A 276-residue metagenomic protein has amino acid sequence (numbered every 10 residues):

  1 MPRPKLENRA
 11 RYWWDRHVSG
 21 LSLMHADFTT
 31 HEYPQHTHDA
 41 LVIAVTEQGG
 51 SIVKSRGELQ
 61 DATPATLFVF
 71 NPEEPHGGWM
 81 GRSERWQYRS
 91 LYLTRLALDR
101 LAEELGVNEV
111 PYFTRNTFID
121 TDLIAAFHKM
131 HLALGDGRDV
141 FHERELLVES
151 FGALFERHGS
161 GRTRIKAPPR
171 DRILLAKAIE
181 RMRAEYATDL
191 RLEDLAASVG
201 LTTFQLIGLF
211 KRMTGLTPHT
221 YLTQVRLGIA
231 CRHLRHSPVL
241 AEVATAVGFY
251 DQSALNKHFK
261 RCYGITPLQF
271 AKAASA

Functional and structural regions predicted by a protein language model:
P2-V110: N-terminal regulatory/effector-sensing and dimerization cores that precede helix-turn-helix DNA-binding domains
M24, C262-A274: Short, basic/aromatic-enriched C-terminal tail that caps enzymatic domains
V42-V45, T94-A97, D122, A126 (+2 more regions): Amphipathic, well-ordered alpha-helical segments in soluble domains
A65, Q205-F210, A254-L255, F259: Short hydrophobic/aromatic patch on the recognition helix
F70, E143, D251-Q252: Hydrophobic/basic alpha-helical segments enriched in Actinobacteria
E109-D122, L132-V199, R212-T217, Q224: Short, Lys/Arg-enriched, Trp-marked, Pro/Gly-tolerant hinge/linker segments that flank
F127-H131: Terminal output helix/cap of sensory domains in signal transduction proteins
E180-A184, T188-E193, L201, K211-Q252 (+2 more regions): Terminal helix-turn-helix DNA-binding modules in bacterial transcription factors
